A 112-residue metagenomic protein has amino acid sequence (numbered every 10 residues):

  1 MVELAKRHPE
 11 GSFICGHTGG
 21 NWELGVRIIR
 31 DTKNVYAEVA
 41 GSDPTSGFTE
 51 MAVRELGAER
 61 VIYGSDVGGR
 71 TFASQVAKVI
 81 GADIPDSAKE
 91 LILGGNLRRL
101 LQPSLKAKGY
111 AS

Functional and structural regions predicted by a protein language model:
M1-I62, G109-S112: Catalytic pocket-lining loop regions of alpha/beta-barrel enzymes, especially the amidohydrolase/enolase/GH5 lineages
H17, A37, A52, D66 (+3 more regions): Conserved, mostly hydrophobic/aromatic
G41-T45, Y63-G68, K89-L93: Short, surface-exposed, polar/charged, turn-prone segments marking secondary-structure boundaries
A58-R60, T71-S112: Mid-to-C-terminal alpha-helical segments outside catalytic/metal-binding sites
